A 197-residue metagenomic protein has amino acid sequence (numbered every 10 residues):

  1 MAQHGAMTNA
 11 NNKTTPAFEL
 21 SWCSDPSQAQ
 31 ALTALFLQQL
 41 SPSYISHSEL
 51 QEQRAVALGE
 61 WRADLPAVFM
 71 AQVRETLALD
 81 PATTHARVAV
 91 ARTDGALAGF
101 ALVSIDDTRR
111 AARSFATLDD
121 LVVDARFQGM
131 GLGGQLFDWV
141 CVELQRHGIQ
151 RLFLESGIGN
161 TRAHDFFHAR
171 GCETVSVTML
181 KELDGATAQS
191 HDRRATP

Functional and structural regions predicted by a protein language model:
M1-A55, A186-P197: Conserved N-terminal entry element of GNAT/NAT acetyltransferase domains
W61-A89, T117, E173: A short helix-loop-beta-strand connector motif used in the catalytic cores of GNAT acetyltransferases and, in some
V88-V90, A96-I105, T117, V122: Conserved beta-strand in the GNAT
A96, D107-L118, Q128, T174: A conserved beta-turn-beta hairpin within the catalytic core of GNAT-like acetyltransferases that forms part
D120-V123, G129-V142, A169: Conserved acetyl-CoA-binding loop-helix of GNAT-fold acetyltransferases
D124, G157: Residue-level recognition of the GNAT/N-acetyltransferase active site
G134, R146, I158-S176, K181: Conserved active-site alpha-helix within GNAT-family acetyltransferase domains
L144-E155: Conserved GNAT acetyl-CoA-binding A-motif
